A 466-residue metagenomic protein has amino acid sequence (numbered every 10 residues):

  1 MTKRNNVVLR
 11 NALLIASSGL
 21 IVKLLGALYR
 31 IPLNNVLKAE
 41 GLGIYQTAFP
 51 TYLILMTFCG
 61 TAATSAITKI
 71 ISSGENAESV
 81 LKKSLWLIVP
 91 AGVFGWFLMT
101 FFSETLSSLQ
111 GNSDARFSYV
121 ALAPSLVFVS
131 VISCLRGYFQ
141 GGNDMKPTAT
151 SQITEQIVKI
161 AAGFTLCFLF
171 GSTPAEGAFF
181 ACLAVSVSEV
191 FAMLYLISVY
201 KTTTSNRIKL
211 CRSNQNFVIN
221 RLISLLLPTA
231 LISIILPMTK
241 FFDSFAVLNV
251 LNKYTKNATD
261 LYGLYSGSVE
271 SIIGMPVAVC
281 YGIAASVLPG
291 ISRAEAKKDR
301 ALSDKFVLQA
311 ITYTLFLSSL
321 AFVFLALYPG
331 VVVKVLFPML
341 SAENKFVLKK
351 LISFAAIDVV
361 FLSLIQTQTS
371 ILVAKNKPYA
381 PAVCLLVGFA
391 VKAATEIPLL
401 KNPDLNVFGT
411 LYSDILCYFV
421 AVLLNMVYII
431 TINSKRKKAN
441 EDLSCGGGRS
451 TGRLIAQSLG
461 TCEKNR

Functional and structural regions predicted by a protein language model:
M1-L25, S213-L236, I429, K438-R466: N-terminal membrane topogenesis motif
V7-T64, W96, T100, S125-L126 (+1 more regions): Signature of the first transmembrane helix
N11-G26, V185-A192, L196-Y200, N216-P289: Transmembrane helical elements of multi-pass membrane transporters/channels
G60-E75, V277-K298: Helix-loop junctions and terminal segments of transmembrane helices in multi-pass membrane transport/translocation
F94-R116, L320-A342, K349: Short membrane-interface helical motifs at transmembrane helix boundaries in multi-pass membrane transporters
F128-S151, I357-C384: Membrane-interface junctions at transmembrane-helix termini in multi-pass inner-membrane proteins
N143-P147, I157-L194, Y379, F389-L423 (+2 more regions): Membrane-interface helix-loop junctions in multi-pass transport and translocation proteins
T165-L169, S186-R212, N402, Y412-R466: C-terminal transmembrane helix end/exit motif
